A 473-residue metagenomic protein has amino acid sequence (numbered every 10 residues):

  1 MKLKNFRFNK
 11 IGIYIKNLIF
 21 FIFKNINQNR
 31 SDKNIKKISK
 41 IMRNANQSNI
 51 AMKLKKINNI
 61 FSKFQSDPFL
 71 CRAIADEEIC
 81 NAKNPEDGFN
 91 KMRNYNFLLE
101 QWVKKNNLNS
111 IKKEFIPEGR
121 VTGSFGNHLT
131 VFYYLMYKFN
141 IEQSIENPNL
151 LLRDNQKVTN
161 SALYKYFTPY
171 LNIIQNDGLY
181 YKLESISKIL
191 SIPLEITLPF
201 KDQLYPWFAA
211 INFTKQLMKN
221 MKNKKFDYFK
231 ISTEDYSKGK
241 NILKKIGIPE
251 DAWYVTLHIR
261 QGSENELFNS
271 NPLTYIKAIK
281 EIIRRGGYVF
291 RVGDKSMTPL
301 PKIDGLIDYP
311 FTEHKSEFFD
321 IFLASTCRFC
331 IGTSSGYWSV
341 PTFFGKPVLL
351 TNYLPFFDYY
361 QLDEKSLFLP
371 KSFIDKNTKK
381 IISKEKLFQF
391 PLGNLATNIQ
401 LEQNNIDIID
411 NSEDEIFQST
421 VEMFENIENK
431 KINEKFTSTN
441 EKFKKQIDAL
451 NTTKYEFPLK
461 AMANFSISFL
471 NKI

Functional and structural regions predicted by a protein language model:
M1-K63, D67, A82-D87, N94 (+3 more regions): Membrane-proximal basic amphipathic "stem/tether" segments
M42-N49, F61-F167: N-terminal pre-catalytic "stem/leader" segment of glycosyltransferase-like enzymes
V121, N155-V158, R260-E264, S296-T298 (+2 more regions): Short, solvent-exposed loop/turn segments at secondary-structure junctions
Y133, D320-S366: A donor-sugar binding/catalytic signature common to diverse glycosyltransferases and related nucleotide-sugar
S161-I196: A glycine-rich helix N-cap at a beta->alpha junction
Y164-Q175, K302-T312, S366: Active-site regions of enzymes building and remodeling cell-envelope glycoconjugates
I196-I242, E364-I473: Leloir-type glycosyltransferase catalytic cores
A252-G262, P272-S316, S438-K445: Catalytic donor nucleotide-activated moiety binding site of glycosyltransferases and closely related
